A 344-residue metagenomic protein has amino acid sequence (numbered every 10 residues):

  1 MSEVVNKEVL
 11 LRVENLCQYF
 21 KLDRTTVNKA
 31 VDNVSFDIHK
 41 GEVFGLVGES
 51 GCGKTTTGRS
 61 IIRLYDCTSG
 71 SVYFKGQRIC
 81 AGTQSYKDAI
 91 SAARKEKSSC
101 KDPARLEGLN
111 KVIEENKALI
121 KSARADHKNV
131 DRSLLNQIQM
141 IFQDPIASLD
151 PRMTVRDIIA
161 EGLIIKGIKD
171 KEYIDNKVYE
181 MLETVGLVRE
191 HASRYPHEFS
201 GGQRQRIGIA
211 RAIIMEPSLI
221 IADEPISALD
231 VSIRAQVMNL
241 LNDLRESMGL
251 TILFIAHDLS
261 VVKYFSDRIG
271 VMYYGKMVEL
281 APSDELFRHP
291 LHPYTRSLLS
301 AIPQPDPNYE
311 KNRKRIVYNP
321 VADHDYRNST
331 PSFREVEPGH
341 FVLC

Functional and structural regions predicted by a protein language model:
E3-L10, C80, S283-C344: Charged, flexible cofactor/metal-binding loops and thiol motifs
V47-G48: The feature captures the beta-strand-to-loop junction immediately N-terminal to the Walker
G70-A81, K111-S122, L134: Conserved ABC transporter NBD signature motif
E172-E190: Conserved ABC ATPase "signature" region
I214-S218, R234: A short, proline-enriched helix->beta-strand linker immediately N-terminal to the Walker B motif in ABC-type P-loop
M277-A281: ABC ATPase "signature
